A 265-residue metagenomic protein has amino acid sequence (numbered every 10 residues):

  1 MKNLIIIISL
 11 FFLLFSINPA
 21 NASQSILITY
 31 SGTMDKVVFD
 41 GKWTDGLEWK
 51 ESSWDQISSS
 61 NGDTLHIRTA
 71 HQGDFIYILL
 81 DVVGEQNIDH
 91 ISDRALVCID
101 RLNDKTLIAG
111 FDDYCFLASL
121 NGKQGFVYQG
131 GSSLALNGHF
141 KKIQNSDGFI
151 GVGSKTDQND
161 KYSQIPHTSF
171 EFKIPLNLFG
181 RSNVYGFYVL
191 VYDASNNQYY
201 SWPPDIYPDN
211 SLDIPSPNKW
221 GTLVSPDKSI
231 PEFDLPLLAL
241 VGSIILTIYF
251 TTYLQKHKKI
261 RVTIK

Functional and structural regions predicted by a protein language model:
M1-I5, F233, K256: Positively charged n-region of N-terminal signal peptides that target proteins for export
I8-S16: Bacterial N-terminal signal peptides
I17-S25, I230-F233, L254: Sec-dependent signal peptide cleavage junction
S23-K42, L96-G130, I165-H167, L176-S229: Acidic/polar low-complexity flexible segments
G41, F75-V83, T168-P175: Short, well-ordered beta-strand segments enriched in hydrophobic/aromatic residues
L117-Q164: Glycine-aromatic-enriched beta-strand/loop faces of beta-sandwich-type recognition domains, especially lectin-like
E232-T251: A short, hydrophobic C-terminal helix/tail in secreted or cell-surface proteins
T247-K265: C-terminal membrane-anchoring or membrane-association module
